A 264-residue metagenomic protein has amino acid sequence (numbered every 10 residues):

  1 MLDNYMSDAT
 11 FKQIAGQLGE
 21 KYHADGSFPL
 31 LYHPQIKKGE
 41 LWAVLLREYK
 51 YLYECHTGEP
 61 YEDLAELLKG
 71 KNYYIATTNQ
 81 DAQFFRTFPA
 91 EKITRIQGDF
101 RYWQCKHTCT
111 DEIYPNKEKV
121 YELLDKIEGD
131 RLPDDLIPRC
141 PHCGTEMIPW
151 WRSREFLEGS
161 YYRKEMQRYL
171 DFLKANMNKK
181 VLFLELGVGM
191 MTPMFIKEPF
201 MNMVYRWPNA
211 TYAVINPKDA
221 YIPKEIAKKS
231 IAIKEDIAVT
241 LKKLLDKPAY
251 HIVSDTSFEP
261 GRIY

Functional and structural regions predicted by a protein language model:
M1-Y264: Conserved catalytic alpha/beta core of Sir2/sirtuin-type deacylases, generalized to analogous enzyme cores that bind
